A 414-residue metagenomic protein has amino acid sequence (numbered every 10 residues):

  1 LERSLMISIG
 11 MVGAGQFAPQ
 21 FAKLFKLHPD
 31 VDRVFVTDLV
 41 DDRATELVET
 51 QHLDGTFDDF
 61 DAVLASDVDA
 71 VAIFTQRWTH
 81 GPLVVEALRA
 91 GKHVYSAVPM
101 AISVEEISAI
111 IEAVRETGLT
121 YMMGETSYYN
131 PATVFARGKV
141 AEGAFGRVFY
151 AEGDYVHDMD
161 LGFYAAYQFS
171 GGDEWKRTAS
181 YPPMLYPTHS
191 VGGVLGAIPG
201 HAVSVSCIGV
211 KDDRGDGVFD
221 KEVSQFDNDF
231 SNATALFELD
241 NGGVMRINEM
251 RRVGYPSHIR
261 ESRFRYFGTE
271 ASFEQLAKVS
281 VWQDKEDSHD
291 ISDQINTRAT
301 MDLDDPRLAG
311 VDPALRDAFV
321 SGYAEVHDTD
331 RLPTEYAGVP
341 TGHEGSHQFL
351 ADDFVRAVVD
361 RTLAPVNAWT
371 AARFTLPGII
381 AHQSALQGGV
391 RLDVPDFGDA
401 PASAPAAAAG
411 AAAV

Functional and structural regions predicted by a protein language model:
E2-Q51: N-terminal Rossmann-like dinucleotide-binding module
G15, Q51-A113: Beta-loop-alpha module in the N-terminal Rossmann-like domain of NAD(P)-dependent dehydrogenases, especially those
D32-F35, Y336-V339, A357-F374: Glycine- and charged-residue-rich phosphate/anionic-cofactor binding loop of Rossmann-like
G91, G118, G143, G242 (+2 more regions): Glycine-centered short loops/turns at secondary-structure junctions
A109-S127, G146-G153: Rossmann-fold dehydrogenase core element
L119, G146-Y150, K176, Q383-P401 (+1 more regions): C-terminal capping/lid region of NAD(P)-dependent oxidoreductase domains
S127-N228: Predominantly a Rossmann-like dinucleotide-binding segment in NAD(P)-dependent oxidoreductases
L185-G310, H347-A364, G378-H382, D396-V414: Contiguous beta-strand/loop segments that form the cofactor/metal-binding neighborhood of enzyme cores
